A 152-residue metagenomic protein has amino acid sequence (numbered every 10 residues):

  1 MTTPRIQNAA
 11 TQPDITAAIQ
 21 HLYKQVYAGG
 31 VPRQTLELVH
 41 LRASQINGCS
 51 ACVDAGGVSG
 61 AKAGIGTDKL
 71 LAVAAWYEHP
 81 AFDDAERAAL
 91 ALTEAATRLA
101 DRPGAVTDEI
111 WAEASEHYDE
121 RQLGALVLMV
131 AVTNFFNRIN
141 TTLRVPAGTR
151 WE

Functional and structural regions predicted by a protein language model:
M1-E152: Hydrophobic alpha-helical segments
